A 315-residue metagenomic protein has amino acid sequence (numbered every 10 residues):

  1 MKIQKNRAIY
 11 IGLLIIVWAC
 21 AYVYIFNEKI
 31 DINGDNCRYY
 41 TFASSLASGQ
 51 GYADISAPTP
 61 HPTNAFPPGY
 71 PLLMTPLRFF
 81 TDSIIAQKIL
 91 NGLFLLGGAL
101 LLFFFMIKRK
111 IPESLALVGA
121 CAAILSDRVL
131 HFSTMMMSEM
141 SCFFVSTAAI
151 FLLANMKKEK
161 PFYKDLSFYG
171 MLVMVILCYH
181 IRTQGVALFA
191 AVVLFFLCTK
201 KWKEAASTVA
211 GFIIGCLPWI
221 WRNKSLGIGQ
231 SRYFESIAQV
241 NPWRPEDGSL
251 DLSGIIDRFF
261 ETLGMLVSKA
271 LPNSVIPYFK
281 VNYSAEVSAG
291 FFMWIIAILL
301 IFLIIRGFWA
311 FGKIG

Functional and structural regions predicted by a protein language model:
I15-W18, A116-D127, F151, V175-Y179: Short helix- or helix-capping micro-motifs that position conserved polar/aromatic residues at function-defining sites
A19-A21, C37-P62, G69, L153 (+2 more regions): Extracytosolic helix-loop segments that constitute the early lumenal/periplasmic catalytic or substrate-binding loops
A21, W202-L303: Membrane-lumen/periplasm interface segments of specific transmembrane helices in polyprenyl phosphate-linked
N33, H131-S141: Short acidic/glycine- and proline-prone juxtamembrane loop motifs at membrane-interface regions of multi-pass membrane
N64, P68-T75, F80-G97, F132 (+2 more regions): Loop-to-helix entry region of an early transmembrane alpha helix in multi-pass inner-membrane enzymes
A86-K110, A148, F302-R306: Transmembrane-helix motifs of polytopic, lipid-linked glycan transferases
L102-L125, F143-F144: Transmembrane-helix signature of polytopic, membrane-embedded enzymes that assemble or transfer cell-envelope glycans
N155-Y163, A187-C216, I220-W221: Perimembrane helix-loop-helix junctions
